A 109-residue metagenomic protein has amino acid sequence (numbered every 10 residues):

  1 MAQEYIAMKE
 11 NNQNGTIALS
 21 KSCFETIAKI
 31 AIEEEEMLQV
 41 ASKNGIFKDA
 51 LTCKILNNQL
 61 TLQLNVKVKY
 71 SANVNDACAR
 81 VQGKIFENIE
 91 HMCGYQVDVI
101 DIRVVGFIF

Functional and structural regions predicted by a protein language model:
M1-A50: Terminal low-complexity, intrinsically disordered regions
E36, C93-Q96: Residues at helix C-cap/C′ positions in short coil/turn segments immediately following an alpha-helix
L38-K67, V105-G106: Short edge beta-strands and adjacent turn/loop segments
N58-L62, A72, D98: Envelope-exposed proteins and targeting segments
V68-V74: A generic structural motif
V74-C93: Short, non-transmembrane amphipathic alpha-helical segments
Q96-F109: Short, highly charged C-terminal tails/helix-capping segments
